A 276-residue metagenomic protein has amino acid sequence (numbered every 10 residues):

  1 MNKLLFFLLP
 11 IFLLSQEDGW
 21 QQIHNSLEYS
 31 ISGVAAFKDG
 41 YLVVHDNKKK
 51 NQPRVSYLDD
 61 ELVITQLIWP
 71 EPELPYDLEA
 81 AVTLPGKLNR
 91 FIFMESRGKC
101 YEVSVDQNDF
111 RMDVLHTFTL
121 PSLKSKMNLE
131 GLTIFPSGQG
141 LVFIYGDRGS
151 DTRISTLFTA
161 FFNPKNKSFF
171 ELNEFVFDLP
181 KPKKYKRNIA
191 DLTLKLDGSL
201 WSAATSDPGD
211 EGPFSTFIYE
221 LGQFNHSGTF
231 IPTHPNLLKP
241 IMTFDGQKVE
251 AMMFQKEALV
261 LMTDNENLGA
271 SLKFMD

Functional and structural regions predicted by a protein language model:
M1-L4, Q107-N108: A generic N-terminal leader/anchor concept
K3-L13: Sec-dependent N-terminal signal peptides
Q16-D276: Sequence/structural signature of beta-propeller domains
